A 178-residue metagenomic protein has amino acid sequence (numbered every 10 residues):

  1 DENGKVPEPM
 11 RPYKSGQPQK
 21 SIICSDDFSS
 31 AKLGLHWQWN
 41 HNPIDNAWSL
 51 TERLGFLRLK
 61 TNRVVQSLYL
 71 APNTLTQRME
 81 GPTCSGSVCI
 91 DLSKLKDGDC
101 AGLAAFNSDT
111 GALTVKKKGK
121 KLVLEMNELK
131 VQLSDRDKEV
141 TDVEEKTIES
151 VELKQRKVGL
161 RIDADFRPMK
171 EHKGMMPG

Functional and structural regions predicted by a protein language model:
D1-G178: Carbohydrate-active catalytic/glycan-binding domains of CAZyme proteins, especially the secreted or lumenal ectodomains
